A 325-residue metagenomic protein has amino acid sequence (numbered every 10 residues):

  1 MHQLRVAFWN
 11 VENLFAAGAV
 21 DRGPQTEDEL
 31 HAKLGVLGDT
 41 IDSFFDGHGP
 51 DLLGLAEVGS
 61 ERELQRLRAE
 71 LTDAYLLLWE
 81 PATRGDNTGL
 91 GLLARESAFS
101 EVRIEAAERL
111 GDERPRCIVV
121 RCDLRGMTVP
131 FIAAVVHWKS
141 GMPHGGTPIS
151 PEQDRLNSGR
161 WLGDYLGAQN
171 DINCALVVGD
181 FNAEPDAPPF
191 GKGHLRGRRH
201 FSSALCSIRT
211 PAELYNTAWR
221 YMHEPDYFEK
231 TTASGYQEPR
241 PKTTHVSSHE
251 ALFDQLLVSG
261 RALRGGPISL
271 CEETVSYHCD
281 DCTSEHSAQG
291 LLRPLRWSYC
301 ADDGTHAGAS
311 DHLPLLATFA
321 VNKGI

Functional and structural regions predicted by a protein language model:
M1-E70, L76-T88, Y299-P314, T318-I325: N-terminal, active-site-proximal structural segment of metallo-dependent hydrolase catalytic domains
Q3, G49, V129, D171-C174: Short coil/turn segments at beta-strand junctions that form active-site/ligand-binding loops
Q3-G18, P130-H144, P148: Active-site-proximal beta-strand elements of phosphoester/diester hydrolases
E12, G59, H137-K139, F181-E184: Catalytic metal-binding/acid-base residues of hydrolase active sites
F15-A17, E61-L64, N87, M142-P143 (+3 more regions): Short catalytic/ligand-binding loop motif for oxyanion handling, primarily in non-cytosolic enzymes, centered on
L52, E57-G141: Structured beta-strand-rich core segments of catalytic domains in phosphoester-bond hydrolases
P148-I172: A long, amphipathic alpha-helix that forms part of the scaffold/cap immediately adjacent to metal-dependent active
A168-L176, A183-I325: Metal-dependent phosphoester-hydrolase catalytic domains
